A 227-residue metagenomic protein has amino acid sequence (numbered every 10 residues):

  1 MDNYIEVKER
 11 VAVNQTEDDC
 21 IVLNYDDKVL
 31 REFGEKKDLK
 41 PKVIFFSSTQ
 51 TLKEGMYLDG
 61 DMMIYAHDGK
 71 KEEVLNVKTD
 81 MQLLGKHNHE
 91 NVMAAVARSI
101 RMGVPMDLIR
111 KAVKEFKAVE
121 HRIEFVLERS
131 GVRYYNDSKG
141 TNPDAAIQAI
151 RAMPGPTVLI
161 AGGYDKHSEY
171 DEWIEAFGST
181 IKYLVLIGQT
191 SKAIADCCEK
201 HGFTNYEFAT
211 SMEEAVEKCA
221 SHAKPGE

Functional and structural regions predicted by a protein language model:
M1-E17, I21-N24, A66, G85-V96 (+2 more regions): ATP-dependent carboxylate-amine ligase catalytic core
M1-Y25, V29-K42, E217, S221 (+1 more regions): Phosphate-binding loop of NTP-binding sites
I21-Y25, I160-A161, T180-Q189: Short internal beta-strands
D27-E32, T51-K53, H167-S168, T190-D196: Short, charged/polar "capping" segments at the starts of alpha-helices and the immediately preceding loops
R31-D80, V119-R122, V126, M153: Extended acidic/charged loop-beta regions that coordinate divalent cations and stabilize anionic phosphate/carboxylate
N76-K182: Nucleotide phosphate-binding/pyrophosphate-handling subdomain across enzymes that bind or process nucleotide phosphates
D171-G226: C-terminal helical cap/extension that packs against the catalytic core of soluble nucleotide-cofactor enzymes
